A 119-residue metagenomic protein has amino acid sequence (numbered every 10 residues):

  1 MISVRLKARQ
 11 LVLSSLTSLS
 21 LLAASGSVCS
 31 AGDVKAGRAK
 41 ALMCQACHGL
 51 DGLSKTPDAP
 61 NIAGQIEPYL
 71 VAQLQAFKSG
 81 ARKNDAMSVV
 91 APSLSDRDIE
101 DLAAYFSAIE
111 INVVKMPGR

Functional and structural regions predicted by a protein language model:
I2-L16: Bacterial N-terminal signal peptides that target proteins for export
S18, A24-G26: N-terminal signal peptide c-region/cleavage motif recognized by signal peptidases
V28-S30: Signal peptide processing junction and immediate N-terminal pro/mature segment of secreted/exported proteins
G32-A41, L50-L53, R82-R119: Flexible coil segments in periplasmic/lumen-exposed cytochrome c-class electron-transfer proteins
V34-Q45, A63-A72: Sequence context surrounding c-type heme c attachment/ligation sites in exported
D58-N61, V71-K78, S88-P92: A structural feature that tracks compact, well-ordered secondary-structure segments with a strong bias toward
